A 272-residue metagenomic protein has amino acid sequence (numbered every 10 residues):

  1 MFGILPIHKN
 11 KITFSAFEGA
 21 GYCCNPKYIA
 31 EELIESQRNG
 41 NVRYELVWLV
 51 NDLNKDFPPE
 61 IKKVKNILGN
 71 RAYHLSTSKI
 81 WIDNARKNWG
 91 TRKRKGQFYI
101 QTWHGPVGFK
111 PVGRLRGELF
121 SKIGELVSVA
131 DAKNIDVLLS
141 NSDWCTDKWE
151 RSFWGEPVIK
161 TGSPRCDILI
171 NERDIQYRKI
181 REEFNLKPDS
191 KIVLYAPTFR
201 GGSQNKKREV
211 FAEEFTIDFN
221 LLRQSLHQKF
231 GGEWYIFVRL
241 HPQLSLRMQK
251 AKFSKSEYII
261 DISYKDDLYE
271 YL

Functional and structural regions predicted by a protein language model:
M1-N70: N-terminal pre-catalytic "stem/leader" segment of glycosyltransferase-like enzymes
I4-I12, G96-Q97, P188-K191: A short, charged/proline- and glycine-enriched loop that marks the coil->beta-strand transition at the N-terminal
Y22-E35, P164-K252: Conserved catalytic-core segment of nucleotide-activated headgroup transferases in glycan assembly
K27-E31, S36, P59-L126: Extended catalytic core of nucleotide-activated donor transferases of GT-like folds
L49-K55, N84-N88, D143-T146, H241-S245: Short, polar loop motifs at secondary-structure junctions
V64-S78, F237, P242-L272: Donor nucleotide-activated moiety binding/catalytic core segment of transferases that use nucleotide-activated donors
I80-I82, D136-S142, Y235-F237: A short beta-strand/loop micro-motif in the catalytic core of glycosyltransferases that engages the nucleotide-sugar
V107-K110, L115-E118, K122-R208, P242: A nucleotide-sugar donor-handling region in carbohydrate enzymes
